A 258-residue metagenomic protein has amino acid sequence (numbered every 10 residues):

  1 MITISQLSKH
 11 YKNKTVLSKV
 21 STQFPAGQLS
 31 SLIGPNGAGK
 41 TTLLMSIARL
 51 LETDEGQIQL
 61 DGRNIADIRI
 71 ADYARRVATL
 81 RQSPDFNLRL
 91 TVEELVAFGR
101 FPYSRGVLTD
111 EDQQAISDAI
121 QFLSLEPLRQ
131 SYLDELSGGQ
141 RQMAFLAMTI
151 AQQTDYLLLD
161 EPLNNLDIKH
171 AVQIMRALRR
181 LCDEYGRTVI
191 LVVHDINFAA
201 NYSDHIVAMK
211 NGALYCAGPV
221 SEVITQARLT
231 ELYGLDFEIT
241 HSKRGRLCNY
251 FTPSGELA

Functional and structural regions predicted by a protein language model:
I33-P35: The feature captures the beta-strand-to-loop junction immediately N-terminal to the Walker
A48: Helix-to-loop junction immediately C-terminal to a conserved catalytic motif
G56-N64, Y73: Conserved ABC transporter NBD signature motif
A97, D110-L128, Q153, L158: Conserved ABC ATPase "signature" region
Y132-L136, Q140: Conserved ABC ATPase signature
Y233-A258: ABC ATPase nucleotide-binding domains
